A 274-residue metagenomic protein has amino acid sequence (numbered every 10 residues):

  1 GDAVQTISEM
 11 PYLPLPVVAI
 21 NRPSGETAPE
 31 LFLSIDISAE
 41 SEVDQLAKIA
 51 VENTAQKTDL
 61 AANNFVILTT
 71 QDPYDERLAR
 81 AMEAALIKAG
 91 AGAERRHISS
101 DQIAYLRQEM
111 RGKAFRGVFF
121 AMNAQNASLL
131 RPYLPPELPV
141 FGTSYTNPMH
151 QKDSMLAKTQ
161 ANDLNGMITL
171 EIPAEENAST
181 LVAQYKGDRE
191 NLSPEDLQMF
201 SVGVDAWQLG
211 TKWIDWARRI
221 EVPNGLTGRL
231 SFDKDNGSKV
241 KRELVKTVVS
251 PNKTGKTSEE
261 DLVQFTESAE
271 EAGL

Functional and structural regions predicted by a protein language model:
G1-D2, R22-P23, Y145-T146: Short, ordered loop/turn segments at secondary-structure junctions
G1-D2, S34-E42, T70-L78, I98 (+3 more regions): Extracytoplasmic/periplasmic, Sec-exported soluble proteins
Q5-V17, A62-V66, Y74-T169: Extracellular/periplasmic bilobed ligand-binding domains
Y12-L33: Flexible loop/hinge segments that line or gate small-molecule binding clefts
E30-L33, A39, I87, R131-D205 (+1 more regions): Extracellular/periplasmic periplasmic-binding protein-like sensory domains
L33-V66, R77, P173-L181, V202-L209: Hydrophobic alpha-helical segments within soluble ligand-binding/sensing domains
I49, A81, L129, L209-W213: Amphipathic alpha-helical segments that form well-ordered structural scaffolds and often line/cohere around active
D188-L262, G273-L274: Segments of small-molecule ligand-sensing domains
